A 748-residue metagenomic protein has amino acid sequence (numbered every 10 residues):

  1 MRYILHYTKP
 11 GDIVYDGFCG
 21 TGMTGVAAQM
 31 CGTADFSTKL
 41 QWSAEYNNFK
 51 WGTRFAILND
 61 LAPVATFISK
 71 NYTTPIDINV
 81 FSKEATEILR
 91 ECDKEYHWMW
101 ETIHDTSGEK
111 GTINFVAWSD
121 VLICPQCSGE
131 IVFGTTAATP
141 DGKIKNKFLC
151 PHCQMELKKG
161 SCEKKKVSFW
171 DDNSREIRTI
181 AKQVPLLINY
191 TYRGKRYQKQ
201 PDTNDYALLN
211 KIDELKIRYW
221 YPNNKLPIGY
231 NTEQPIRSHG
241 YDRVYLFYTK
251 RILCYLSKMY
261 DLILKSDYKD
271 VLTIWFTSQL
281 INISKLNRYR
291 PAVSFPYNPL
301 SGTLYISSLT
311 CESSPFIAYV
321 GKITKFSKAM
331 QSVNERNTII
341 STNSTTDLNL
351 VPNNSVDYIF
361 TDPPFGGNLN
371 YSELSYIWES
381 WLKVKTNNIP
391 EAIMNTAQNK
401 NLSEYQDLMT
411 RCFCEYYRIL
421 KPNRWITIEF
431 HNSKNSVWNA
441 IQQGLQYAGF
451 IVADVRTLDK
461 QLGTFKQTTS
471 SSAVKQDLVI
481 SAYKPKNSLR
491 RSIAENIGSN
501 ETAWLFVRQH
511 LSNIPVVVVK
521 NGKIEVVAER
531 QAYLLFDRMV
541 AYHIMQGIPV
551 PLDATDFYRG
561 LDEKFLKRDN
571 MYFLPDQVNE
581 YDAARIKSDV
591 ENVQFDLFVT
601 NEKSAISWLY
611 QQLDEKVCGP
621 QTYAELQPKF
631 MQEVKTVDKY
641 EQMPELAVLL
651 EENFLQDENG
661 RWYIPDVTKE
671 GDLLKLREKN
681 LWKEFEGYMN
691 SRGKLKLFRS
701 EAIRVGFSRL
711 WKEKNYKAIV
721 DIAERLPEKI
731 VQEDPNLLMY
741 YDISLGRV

Functional and structural regions predicted by a protein language model:
R2-F18, G25-S355, Y371-Q398, C412 (+8 more regions): Nucleic-acid modification enzymes, centered on SAM-dependent nucleic-acid methyltransferases
G20, G366: Conserved glycine-rich SAM-binding loop
Y255, E415-P422, I426, A440: Conserved, well-ordered alpha-helix/loop/beta-strand core segments that scaffold catalytic motifs
I359-F360: Hydrophobic beta-strand segment of the Class I
N388-A392, R424-F430: Conserved beta-strand signature within the Rossmann-like core of class I S-adenosyl-L-methionine
Q406-P422, Y447: A short glycine-rich, Lys/Arg-flanked "PGG" loop and its adjoining helix->strand segment in the class I
I497-V519: Short, cationic low-complexity segments
